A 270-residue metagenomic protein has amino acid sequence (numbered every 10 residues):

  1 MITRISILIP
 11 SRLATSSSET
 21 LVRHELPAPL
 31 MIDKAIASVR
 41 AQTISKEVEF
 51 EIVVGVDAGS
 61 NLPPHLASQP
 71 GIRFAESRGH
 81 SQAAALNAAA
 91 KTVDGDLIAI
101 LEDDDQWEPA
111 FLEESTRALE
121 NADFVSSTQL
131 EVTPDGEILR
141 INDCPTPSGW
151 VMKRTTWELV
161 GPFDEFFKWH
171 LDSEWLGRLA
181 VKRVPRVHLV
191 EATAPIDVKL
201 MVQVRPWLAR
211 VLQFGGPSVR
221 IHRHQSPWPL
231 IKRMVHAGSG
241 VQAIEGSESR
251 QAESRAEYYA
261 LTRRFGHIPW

Functional and structural regions predicted by a protein language model:
E25, P29-V48: Short, acidic, metal-binding catalytic loop of nucleotide-sugar glycosyltransferases
E47-G59, A75-R78: Short beta-strand/loop segment that forms part of the nucleotide-sugar
S77-V93: Glycine-rich, basic loop-to-helix element that forms the pyrophosphate-binding segment of sugar-nucleotide handling
I98: Short aromatic/hydrophobic "clamp" motif used to bind/position activated sugar donors
A110-I138: Conserved donor NDP-sugar-binding/catalytic core segment of glycosyltransferases
E131-T133, V190-G246: Active-site donor/metal-binding and catalytic loop motifs of nucleotide-sugar-dependent glycosylation enzymes
D135-V151: A recurrent flexible, glycine/aromatic-enriched loop bordering the glycosyltransferase active site that acts as
W169-W175: Acidic donor-binding loop at a coil-to-helix junction in glycosyltransferase catalytic cores that engages
